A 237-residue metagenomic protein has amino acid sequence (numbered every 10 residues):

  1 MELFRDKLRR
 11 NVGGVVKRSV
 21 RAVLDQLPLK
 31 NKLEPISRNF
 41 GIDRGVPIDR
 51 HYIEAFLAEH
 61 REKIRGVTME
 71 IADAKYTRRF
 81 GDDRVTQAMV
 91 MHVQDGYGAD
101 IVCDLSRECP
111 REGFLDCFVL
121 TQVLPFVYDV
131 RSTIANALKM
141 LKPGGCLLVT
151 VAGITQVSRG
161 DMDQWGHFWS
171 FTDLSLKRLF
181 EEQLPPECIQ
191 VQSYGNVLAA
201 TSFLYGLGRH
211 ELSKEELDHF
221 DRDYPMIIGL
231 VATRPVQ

Functional and structural regions predicted by a protein language model:
E2-L3, E59, T86, Q190-Q237: A C-terminal cap/extension of S-adenosyl-L-methionine-dependent methyltransferases that defines the acceptor-substrate
G13-E62: Class I SAM-dependent methyltransferase Rossmann-like catalytic core, especially the SAM/SAH-binding loop
N39-P47, M162-G166, E216-H219: Active-site rim elements
R44, G160-L179: Acceptor-substrate binding/catalytic loop of class I
G45-I53, D129, F168, T172 (+1 more regions): Soluble or luminal CAZymes and related metallo-dependent hydrolases
E62, Y128, K142, E181-P185: Short conserved AdoMet
V67-R159, A232: Conserved SAM-binding loop
A74, A152-V157, S170, S193-A199 (+1 more regions): Short "lid" loop at the C-terminus of a central beta-strand within the Rossmann-like core of SAM-dependent
